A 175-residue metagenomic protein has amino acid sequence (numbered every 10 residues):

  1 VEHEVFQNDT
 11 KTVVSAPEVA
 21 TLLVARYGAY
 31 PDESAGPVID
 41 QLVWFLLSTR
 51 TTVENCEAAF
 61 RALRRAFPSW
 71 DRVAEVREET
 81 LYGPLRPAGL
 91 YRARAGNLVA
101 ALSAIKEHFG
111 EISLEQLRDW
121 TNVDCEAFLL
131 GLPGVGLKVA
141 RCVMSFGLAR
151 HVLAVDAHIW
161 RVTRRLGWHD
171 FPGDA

Functional and structural regions predicted by a protein language model:
E4-F6, V13-A175: Catalytic cores of DNA base-excision repair glycosylases
